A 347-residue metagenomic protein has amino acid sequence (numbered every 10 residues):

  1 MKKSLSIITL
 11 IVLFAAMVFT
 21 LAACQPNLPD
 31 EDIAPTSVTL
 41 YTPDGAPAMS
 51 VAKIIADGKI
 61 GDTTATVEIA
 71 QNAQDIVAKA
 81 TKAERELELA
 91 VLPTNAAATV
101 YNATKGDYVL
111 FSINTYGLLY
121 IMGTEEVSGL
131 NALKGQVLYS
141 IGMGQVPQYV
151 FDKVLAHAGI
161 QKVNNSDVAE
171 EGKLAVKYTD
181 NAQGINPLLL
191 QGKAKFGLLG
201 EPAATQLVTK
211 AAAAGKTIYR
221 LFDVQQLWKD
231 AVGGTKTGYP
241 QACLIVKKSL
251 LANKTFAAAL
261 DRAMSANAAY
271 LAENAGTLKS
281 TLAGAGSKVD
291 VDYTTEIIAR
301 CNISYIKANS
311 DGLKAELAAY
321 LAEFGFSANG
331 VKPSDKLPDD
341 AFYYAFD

Functional and structural regions predicted by a protein language model:
M1-I8: Positively charged n-region of N-terminal signal peptides that target proteins for export
T20-A23: C-terminal motif of bacterial Sec signal peptides marking the signal peptidase cleavage site
L28-K177, K195, E201, Y219-F222: Short, glycine-/small- and polar/acidic-enriched structural segments that line small-molecule recognition paths
P47-S50, N72-I76, P93-A96, G129 (+11 more regions): Stable alpha-helical elements in mature extracytoplasmic
I60-T63, G135, L227-G234, S304-L313: Short, solvent-exposed loop/beta-turn-alpha elements that line the ligand-binding surface or hinge of extracytoplasmic
T94-A96, Q183-L282: Pocket-lining segment of extracytoplasmic ligand-binding domains
S249-S327: Secondary-structure end/capping motifs
A318-D347: Conserved C-terminal helix/tail region of periplasmic/extracytoplasmic solute-binding proteins
